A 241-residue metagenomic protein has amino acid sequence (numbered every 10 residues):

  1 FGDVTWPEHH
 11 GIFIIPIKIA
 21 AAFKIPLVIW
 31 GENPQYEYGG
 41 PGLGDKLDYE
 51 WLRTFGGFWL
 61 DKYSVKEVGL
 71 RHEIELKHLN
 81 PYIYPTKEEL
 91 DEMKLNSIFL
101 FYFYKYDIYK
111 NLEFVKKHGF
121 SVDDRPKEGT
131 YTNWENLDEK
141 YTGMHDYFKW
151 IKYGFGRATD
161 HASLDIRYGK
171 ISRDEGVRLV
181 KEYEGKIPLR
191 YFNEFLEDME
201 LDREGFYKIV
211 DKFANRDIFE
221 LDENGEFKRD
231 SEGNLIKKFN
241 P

Functional and structural regions predicted by a protein language model:
F1-P241: Nucleotide-activated chemistry modules centered on ATP-dependent adenylation/adenylyltransferase
